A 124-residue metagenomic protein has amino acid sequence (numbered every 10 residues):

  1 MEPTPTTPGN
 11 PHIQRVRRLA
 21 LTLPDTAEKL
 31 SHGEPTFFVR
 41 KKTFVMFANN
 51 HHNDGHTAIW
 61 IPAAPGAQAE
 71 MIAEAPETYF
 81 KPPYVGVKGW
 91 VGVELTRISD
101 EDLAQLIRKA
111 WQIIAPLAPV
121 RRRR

Functional and structural regions predicted by a protein language model:
M1-R124: Charge-dense, helix-prone N-terminal extensions
